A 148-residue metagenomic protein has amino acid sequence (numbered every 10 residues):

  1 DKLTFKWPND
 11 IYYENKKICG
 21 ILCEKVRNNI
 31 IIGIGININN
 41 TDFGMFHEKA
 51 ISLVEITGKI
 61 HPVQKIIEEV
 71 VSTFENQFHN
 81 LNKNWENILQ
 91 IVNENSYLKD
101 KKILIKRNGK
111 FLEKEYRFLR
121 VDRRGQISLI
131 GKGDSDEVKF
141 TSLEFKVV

Functional and structural regions predicted by a protein language model:
D1-L3, Y13-V148: Long, positively charged amphipathic alpha-helical accessory segments at protein N-termini or as interdomain linkers
F5-W7: Short loop/edge segments at beta-strand edges and connector loops that shape dinucleotide/nucleotide cofactor-binding
D10: Conserved active-site carboxylates
